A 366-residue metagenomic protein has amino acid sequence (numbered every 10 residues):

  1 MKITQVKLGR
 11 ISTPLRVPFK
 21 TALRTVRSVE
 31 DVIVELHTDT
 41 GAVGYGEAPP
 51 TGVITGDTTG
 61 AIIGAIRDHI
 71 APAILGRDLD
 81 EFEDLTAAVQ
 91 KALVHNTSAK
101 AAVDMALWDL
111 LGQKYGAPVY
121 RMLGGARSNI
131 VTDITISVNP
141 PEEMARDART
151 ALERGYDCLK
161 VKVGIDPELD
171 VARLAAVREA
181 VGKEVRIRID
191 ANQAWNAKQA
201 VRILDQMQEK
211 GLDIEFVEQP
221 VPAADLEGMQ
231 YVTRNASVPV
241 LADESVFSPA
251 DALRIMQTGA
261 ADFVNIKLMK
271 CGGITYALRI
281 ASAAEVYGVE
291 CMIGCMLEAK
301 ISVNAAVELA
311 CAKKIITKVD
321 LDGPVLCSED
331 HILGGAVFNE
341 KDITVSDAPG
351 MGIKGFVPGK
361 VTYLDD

Functional and structural regions predicted by a protein language model:
M1-R188, N192-V201, D205-Q208, N235 (+1 more regions): N-terminal capping/lid subdomain adjacent to the active-site entrance of alpha/beta enzymes
Q5, C158, F216, F263 (+1 more regions): Residues at the N-termini of beta-strands
G76, A117, V238, V289 (+1 more regions): Short glycine/serine/threonine/alanine-rich loop segments
D80-F82, P118-M122, I214-P220, C295-M296 (+1 more regions): Flexible, glycine/charged-enriched surface loops at secondary-structure junctions
L111-G112, T233, A284, A310: A generic structural signal for well-ordered alpha-helical segments
V161, P167-S302, H331, A336-F338: Catalytic core of soluble alpha/beta enzymes
E298-V337, A348: Active-site pocket-lining/capping segments in soluble small-molecule metabolic enzymes
